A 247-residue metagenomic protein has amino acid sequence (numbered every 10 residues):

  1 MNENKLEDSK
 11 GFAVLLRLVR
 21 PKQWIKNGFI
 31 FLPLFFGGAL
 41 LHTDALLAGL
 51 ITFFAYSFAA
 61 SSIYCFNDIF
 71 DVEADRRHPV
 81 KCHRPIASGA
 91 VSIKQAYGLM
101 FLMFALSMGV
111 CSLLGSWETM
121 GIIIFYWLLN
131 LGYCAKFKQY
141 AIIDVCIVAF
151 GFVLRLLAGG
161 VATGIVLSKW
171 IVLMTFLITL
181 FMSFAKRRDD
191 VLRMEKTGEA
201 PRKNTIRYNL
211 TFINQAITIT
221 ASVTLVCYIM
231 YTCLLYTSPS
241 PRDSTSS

Functional and structural regions predicted by a protein language model:
M1-R76, G89-F101: Topogenic membrane-insertion module of multi-pass membrane proteins
I51-A59, L167-S183: Alpha-helical transmembrane segments
F70-S88, R187-L210: Cytosolic, membrane-interface loops and tails of multi-pass inner-membrane proteins
V72, R77-G121, K169-L180, Q215-V226: Multi-pass membrane catalytic core of lipid/isoprenoid biosynthesis enzymes
L129-Q139, D190: C-terminal ends of transmembrane helices
A135-A141, G160-V166: Membrane-interface helix caps and helix-loop-helix hairpins in membrane proteins
C146-G160, L177, K203-N209: Small-residue-rich segments of transmembrane alpha-helices in multi-pass membrane proteins, especially helix faces
Y236-D243: Conserved small/polar residues in nucleotide/adenosyl-binding loops
